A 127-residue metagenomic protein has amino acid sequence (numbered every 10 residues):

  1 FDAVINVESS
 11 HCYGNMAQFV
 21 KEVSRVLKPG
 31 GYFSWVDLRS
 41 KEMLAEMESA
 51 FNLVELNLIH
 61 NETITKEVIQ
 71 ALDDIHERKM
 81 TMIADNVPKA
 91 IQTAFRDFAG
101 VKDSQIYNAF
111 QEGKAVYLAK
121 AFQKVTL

Functional and structural regions predicted by a protein language model:
D2: Conserved acidic residues
I5: A conserved beta-strand element that flanks and buttresses the S-adenosyl-L-methionine
S9: Hydrophobic adenine-recognition pocket in adenosine-nucleotide-binding enzymes
A17-Y32: A short glycine-rich, Lys/Arg-flanked "PGG" loop and its adjoining helix->strand segment in the class I
Y32-V54: Conserved class I S-adenosyl-L-methionine
L56-E67: Conserved S-adenosyl-L-methionine
T65-L127: Conserved Class I S-adenosyl-L-methionine
